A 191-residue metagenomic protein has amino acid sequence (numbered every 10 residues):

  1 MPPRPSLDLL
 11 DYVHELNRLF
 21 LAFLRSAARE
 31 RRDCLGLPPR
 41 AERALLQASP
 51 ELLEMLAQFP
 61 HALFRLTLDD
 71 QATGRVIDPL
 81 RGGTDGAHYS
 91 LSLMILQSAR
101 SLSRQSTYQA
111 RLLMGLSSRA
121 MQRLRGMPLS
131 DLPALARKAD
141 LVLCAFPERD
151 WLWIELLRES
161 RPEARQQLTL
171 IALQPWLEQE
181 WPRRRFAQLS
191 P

Functional and structural regions predicted by a protein language model:
M1-R29: Intrinsically disordered, low-complexity acidic/Q/S/K-rich activation/interaction tracts characteristic
P2-L10, A120-M127, D131-E159: Extended, low-complexity, amphipathic alpha-helical coiled-coil/linker regions that act as scaffolds and localization
P5-H14, I77-M94, L143-W153: Membrane-interacting alpha-helical segments
F20, L52, L56, S92 (+1 more regions): Aromatic/pi-system hotspot detector in well-structured domains
F23-L66: N-terminal interaction modules that seed assembly of large macromolecular complexes
E30-L46, H88, S92, Q97-D140: Amphipathic alpha-helical packing elements
L56-R81, K138-L177: Long, compositionally biased
E180-P191: Long, low-complexity acidic/proline-rich regions
